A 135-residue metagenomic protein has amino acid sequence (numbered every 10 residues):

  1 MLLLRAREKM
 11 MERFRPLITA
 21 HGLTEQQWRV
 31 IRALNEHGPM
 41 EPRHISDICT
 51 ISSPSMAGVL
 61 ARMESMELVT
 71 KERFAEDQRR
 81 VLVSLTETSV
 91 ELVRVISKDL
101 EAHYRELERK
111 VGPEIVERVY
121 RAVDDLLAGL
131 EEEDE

Functional and structural regions predicted by a protein language model:
L3, I31-L34, V123: Hydrophobic structural patches
M11, P39, A61-D124, A128: Charged, amphipathic alpha-helical coiled-coil/dimerization segments
E12-S52: N-terminal helix-turn-helix DNA-binding core of bacterial DNA-binding proteins
A128-E135: Generic C-terminal helix-cap and adjacent flexible tail
